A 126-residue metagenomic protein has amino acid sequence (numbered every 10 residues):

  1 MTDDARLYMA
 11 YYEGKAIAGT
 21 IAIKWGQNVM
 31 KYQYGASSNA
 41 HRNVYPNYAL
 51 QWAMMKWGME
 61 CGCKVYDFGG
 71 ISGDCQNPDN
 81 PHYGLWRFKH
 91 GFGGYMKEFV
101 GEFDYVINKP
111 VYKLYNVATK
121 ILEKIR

Functional and structural regions predicted by a protein language model:
M1-D4, C61, F92-Y95: Structured helix-beta-strand junction loops
M1-N43, K56: A conserved beta-strand-loop-helix scaffold within acyl/acetyltransferase catalytic domains
I17, Q27, Y45, C63-I71: Active-site lining segments that contact anionic ligands and/or coordinate catalytic metals
A40, G58, L114-A118: Alpha-helix boundary/capping detector
V44, Y48, H82: Flexible, glycine- and charge-enriched loops at secondary-structure boundaries
A49-V65: Conserved acyl-CoA
V65-R126: Active-site/acyl-donor-binding loops of N-acyltransferases
